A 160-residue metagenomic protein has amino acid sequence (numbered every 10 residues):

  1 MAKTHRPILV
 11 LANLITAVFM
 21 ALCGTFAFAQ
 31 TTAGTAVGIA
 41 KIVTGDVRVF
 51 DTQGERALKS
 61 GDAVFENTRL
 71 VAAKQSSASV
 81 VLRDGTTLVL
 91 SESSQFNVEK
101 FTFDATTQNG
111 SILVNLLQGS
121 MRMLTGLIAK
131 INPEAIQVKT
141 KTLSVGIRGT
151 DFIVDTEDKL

Functional and structural regions predicted by a protein language model:
A2-I15: Bacterial N-terminal signal peptides that target proteins for export
H5-I8, M20, E55: Short N-terminal micro-motifs specific to bacterial/archaeal maturation and metal-cluster initiation sites
A12-G24: Bacterial N-terminal signal peptides
A27-L160: Flexible, surface-exposed loop/linker segments and immediately adjacent secondary-structure boundaries
